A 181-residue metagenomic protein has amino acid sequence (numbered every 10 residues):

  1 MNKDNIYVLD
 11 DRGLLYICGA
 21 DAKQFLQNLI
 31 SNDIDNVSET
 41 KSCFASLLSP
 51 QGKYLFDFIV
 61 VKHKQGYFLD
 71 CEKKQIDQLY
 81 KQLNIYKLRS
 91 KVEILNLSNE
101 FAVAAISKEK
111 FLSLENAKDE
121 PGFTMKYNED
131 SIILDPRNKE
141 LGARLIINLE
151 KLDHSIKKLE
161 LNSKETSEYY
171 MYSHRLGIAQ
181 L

Functional and structural regions predicted by a protein language model:
M1-L181: Basic, glycine/lysine-rich polyanion-binding surfaces/domains
